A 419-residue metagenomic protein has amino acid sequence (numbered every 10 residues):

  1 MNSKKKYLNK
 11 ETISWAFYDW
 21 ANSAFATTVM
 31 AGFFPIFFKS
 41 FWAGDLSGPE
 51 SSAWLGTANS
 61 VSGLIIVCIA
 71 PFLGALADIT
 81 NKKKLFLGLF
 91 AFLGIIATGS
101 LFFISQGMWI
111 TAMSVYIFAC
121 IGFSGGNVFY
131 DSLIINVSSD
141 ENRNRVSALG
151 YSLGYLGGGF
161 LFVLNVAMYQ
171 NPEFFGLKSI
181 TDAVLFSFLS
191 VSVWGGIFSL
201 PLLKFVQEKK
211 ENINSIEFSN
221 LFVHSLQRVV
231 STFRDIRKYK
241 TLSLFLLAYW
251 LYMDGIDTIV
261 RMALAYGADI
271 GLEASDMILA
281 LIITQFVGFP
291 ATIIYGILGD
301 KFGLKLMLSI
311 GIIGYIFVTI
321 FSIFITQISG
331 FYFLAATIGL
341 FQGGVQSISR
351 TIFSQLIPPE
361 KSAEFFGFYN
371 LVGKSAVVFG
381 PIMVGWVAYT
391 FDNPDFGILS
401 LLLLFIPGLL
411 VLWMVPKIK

Functional and structural regions predicted by a protein language model:
N2-I13, Q207-L246: Juxtamembrane intracellular "pre-TM" segments in multi-pass secondary transporters
S3-G63, T241-A280: Helix-loop boundary and gating motifs at the non-cytosolic
G48-P49, Y169-V193, W386-F405: A membrane-interface helix-boundary motif in multi-pass transporters
C68-K82, P290-G303, A388: Helix-to-loop junctions at the C-terminal end of transmembrane segments in multipass secondary transporters
L85-S100, L306-F321: Structural signature of the two symmetry-related core transmembrane helices
A97, M108-G126, G330-G344: Hydrophobic core of transmembrane alpha-helices in multi-pass small-molecule transporters, especially MFS/SLC-type
G125-S138, G344-I357: Intracellular juxtamembrane helix-capping segments at the cytosolic ends of symmetry-related transmembrane helices
W194-F205, L399-K419: Multi-pass alpha-helical transporter architecture, strongest for 12-TM Major Facilitator/SLC carriers used
